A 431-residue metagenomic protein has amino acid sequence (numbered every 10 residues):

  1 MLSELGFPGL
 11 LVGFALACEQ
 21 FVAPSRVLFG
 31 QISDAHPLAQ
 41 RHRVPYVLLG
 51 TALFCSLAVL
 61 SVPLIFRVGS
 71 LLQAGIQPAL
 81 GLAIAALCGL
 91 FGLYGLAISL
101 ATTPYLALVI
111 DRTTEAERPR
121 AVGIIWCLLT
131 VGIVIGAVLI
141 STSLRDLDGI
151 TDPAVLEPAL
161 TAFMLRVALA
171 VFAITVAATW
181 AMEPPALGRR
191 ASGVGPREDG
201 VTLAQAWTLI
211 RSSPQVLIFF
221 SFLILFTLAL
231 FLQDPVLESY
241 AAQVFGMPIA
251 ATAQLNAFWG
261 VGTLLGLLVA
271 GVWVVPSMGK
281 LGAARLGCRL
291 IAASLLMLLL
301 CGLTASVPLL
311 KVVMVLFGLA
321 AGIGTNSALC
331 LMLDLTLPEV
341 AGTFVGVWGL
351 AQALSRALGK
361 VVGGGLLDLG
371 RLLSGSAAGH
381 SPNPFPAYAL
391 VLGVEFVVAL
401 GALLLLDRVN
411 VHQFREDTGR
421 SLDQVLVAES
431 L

Functional and structural regions predicted by a protein language model:
M1-L11, P235-T252: Short amphipathic helix-loop junctions that connect adjacent transmembrane helices in Major Facilitator Superfamily/SLC
G9-L10, I84, E115-I125, I249-A250 (+1 more regions): Loop-to-transmembrane helix entry/capping segments in MFS-fold secondary transporters and related SLC/MFSD carriers
P24-Q40, G266-G282: Helix-to-loop junctions at the C-terminal end of transmembrane segments in multipass secondary transporters
L48-L80, R289-A305: C-terminal ends and interior cores of transmembrane alpha-helices in multi-pass membrane transporters/permeases
P78-G89, L96, L100-A101, Y105-L106 (+3 more regions): Intracellular loop-helix junctions on the cytosolic face of multi-pass helical membrane proteins
L100-T113, I323-L337: Intracellular juxtamembrane helix-capping segments at the cytosolic ends of symmetry-related transmembrane helices
A284-A328: C-terminal transmembrane helical hairpin of 12-TM major facilitator-type secondary transporters
A341-L372: A late C-terminal transmembrane helix in Major Facilitator Superfamily
